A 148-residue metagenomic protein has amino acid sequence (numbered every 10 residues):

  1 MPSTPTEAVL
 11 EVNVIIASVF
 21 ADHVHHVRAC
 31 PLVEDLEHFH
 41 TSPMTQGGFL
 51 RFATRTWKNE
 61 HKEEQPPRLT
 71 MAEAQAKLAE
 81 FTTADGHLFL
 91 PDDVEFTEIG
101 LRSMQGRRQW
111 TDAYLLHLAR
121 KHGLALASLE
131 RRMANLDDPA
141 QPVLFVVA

Functional and structural regions predicted by a protein language model:
M1-T41, T56-E73: Short, well-structured N-terminal submotif of metal-dependent ribonuclease cores
P2-S3, T83-R131: Active-site neighborhoods of divalent-metal-dependent phosphate/nucleic-acid chemistry enzymes
E11, R108-Q109, E130, P142-A148: Histidine- and aromatic-rich ligand-binding microenvironments
T45, R132: A generic "binding-loop/recognition-motif" signal
G47-L50: Amphipathic alpha-helical repeat scaffolds of TPR domains
A76-E80: Acidic, glycine-rich loop-and-strand cores that form catalytic or ligand-binding grooves in diverse globular domains
M133-A140: Short loop/helix-cap segments at secondary-structure boundaries that form the rim of catalytic
